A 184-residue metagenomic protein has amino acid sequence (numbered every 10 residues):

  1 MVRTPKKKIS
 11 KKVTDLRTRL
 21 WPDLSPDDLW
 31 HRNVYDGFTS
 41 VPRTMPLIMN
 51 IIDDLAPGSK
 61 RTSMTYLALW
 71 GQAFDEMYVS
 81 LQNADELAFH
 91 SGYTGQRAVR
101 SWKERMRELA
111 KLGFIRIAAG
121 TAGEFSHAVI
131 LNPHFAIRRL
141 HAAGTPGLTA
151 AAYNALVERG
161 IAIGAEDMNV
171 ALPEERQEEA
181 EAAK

Functional and structural regions predicted by a protein language model:
M1-D85: Short recognition helix of helix-turn-helix/winged-helix DNA-binding domains
V2-L16, H134-A143, E181-K184: Short flexible/disordered coil segments
S25, I117-G120, S126-R139: Short, cationic/aromatic linear interface patches that serve as DNA/RNA-contacting surfaces or protein-partner docking
N50-D54, L67, E86-F89, E104 (+1 more regions): Charged/polar, solvent-exposed surface patches and flexible loops
I51, R105, F114, I130-L131 (+2 more regions): Short, hydrophobic/aromatic alpha-helical segments in well-folded domains
L55, Q72-A128: Winged helix-turn-helix DNA-binding recognition segment
P133-L172: Short, amphipathic alpha-helical interaction segments positioned at domain boundaries
N169-K184: Eukaryotic intrinsically disordered, low-complexity regulatory regions
